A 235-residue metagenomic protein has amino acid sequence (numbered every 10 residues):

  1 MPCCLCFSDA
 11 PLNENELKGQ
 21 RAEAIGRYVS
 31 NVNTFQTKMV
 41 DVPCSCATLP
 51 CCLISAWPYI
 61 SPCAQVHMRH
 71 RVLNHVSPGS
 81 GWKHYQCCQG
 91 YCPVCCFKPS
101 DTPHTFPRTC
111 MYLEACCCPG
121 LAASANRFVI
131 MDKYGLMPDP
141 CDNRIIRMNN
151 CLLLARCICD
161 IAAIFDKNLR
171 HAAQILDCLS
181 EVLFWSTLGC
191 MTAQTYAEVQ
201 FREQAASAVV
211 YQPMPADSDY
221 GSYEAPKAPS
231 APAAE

Functional and structural regions predicted by a protein language model:
M1-E235: Intracellular leaflet-associated regions of eukaryotic membrane-associated proteins
